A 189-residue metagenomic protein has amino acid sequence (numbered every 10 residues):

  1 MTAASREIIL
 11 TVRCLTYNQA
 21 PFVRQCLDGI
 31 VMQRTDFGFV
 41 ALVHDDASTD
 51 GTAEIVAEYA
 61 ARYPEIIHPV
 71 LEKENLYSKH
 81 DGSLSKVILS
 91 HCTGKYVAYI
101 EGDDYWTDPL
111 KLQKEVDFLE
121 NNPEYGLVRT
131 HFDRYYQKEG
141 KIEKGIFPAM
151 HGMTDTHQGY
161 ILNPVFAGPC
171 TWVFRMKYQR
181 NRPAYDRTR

Functional and structural regions predicted by a protein language model:
M1-M32: N-proximal low-complexity "stem/linker" segments adjacent to membrane-targeting elements
Q25, G29, G51, I55 (+2 more regions): Alpha-helical elements of Rossmann-like donor-binding domains used by nucleotide-donor carbohydrate transfer enzymes
L27-N75: Acidic donor-binding segment of Leloir-type glycosyltransferases
K73-C92, K114: Glycine-rich, basic loop-to-helix element that forms the pyrophosphate-binding segment of sugar-nucleotide handling
S90, T130, A149-R189: Conserved nucleotide-sugar donor-binding catalytic segment
V97: Short aromatic/hydrophobic "clamp" motif used to bind/position activated sugar donors
E101-Y105, H131: The conserved acidic donor/metal-binding loop of glycosyltransferases
L110-K144: Conserved donor NDP-sugar-binding/catalytic core segment of glycosyltransferases
